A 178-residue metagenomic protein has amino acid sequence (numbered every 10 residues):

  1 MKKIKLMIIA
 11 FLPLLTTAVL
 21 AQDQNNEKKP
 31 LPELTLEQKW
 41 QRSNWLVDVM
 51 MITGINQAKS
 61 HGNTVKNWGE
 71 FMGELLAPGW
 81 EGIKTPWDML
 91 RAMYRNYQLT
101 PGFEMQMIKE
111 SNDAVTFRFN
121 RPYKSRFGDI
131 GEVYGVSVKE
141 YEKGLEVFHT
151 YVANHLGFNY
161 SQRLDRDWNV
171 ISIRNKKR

Functional and structural regions predicted by a protein language model:
M1-I8: Bacterial N-terminal signal peptides that target proteins for export
I9-P13: Hydrophobic helical h-region of N-terminal Sec-dependent signal peptides in bacterial secretory/periplasmic proteins
T16-A18: N-terminal signal peptide c-region/cleavage motif recognized by signal peptidases
A21-G144, Y151-H155, N159-R178: N-terminal accessory segment detector
